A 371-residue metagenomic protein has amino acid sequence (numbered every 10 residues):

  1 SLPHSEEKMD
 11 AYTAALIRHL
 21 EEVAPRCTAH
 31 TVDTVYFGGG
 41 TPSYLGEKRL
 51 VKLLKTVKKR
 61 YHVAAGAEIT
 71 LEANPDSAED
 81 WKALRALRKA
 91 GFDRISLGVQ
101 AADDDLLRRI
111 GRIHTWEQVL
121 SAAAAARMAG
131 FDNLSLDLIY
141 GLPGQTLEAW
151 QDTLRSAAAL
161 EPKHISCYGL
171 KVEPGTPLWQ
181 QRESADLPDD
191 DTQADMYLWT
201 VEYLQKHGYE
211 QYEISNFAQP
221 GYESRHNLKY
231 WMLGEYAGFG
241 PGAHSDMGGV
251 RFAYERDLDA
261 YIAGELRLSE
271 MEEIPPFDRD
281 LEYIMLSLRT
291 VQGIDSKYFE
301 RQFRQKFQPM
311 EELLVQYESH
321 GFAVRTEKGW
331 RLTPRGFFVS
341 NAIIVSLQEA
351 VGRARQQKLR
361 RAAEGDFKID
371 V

Functional and structural regions predicted by a protein language model:
L2-R26, H30-Q305, R355-Q356, R360-V371: C-terminal scaffold of the Radical SAM
R304-E318: Short amphipathic alpha-helical interaction segments
E318-K328: A short, conserved structural fragment
E327-I344: Accessory beta->alpha helical hairpin/"wing" motif in late/C-terminal subdomains of nucleic-acid enzymes
V351-R353: Short, charged low-complexity linker/loop segments at the C-terminal edge of domains
